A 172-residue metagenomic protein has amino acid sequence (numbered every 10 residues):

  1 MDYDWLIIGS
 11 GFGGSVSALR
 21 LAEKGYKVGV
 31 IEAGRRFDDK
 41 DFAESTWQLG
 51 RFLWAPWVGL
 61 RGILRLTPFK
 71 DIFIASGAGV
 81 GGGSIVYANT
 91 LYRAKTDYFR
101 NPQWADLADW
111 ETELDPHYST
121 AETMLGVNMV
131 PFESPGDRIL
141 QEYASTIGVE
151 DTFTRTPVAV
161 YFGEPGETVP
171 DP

Functional and structural regions predicted by a protein language model:
M1-P102, D106-A108, T112: N-terminal glycine-rich phosphate/pyrophosphate-binding loop and immediately adjacent elements
A105-P172: Conserved redox-cofactor binding core of oxidoreductases
